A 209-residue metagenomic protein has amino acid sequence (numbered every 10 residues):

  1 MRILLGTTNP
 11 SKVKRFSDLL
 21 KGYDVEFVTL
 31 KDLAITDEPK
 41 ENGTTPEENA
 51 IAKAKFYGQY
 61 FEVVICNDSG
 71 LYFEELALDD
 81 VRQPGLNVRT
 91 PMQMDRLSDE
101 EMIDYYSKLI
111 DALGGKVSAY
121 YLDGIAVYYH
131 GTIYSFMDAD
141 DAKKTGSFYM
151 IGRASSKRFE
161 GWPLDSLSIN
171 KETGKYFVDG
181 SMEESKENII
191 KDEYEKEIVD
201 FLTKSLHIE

Functional and structural regions predicted by a protein language model:
R2-L4, S11-L19, Y23-E209: Anionic-ligand binding patches
